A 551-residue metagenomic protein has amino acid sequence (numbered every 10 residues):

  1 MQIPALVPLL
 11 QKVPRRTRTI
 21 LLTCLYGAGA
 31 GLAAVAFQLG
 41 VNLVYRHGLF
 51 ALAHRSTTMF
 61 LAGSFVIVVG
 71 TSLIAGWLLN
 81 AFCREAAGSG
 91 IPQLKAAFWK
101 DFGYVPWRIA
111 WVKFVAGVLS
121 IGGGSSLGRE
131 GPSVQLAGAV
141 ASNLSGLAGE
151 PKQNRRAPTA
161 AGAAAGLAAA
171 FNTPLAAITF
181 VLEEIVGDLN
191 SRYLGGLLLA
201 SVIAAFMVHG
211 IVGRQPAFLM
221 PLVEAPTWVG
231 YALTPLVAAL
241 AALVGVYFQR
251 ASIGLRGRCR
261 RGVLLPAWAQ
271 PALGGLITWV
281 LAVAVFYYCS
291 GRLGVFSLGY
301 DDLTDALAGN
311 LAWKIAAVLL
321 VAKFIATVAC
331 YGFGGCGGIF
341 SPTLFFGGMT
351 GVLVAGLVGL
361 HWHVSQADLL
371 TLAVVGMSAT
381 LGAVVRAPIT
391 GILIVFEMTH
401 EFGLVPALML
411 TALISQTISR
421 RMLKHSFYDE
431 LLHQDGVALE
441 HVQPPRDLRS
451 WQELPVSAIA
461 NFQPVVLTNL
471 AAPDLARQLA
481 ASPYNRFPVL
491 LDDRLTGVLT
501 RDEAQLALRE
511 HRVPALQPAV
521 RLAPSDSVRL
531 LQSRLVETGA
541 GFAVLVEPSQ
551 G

Functional and structural regions predicted by a protein language model:
M1-E453, S457-L475, L479, Y484-F487 (+3 more regions): Alpha-helical transmembrane segments and immediately membrane-proximal extracytoplasmic
V375-M377, P514-P518: Short, local alpha-helical segments
P464, A519-V520: Short active-site oxyanion
L490, V546-S549: Core beta-strand residues in small-molecule sensory/regulatory alpha/beta domains
R494, Q550-G551: Residue-level signal for well-ordered, solvent-exposed loop/turn and beta-edge residues enriched in charged/polar side
E503-L516: A short, polar/charged loop-to-alpha-helix boundary motif
Q517, P524-S533, E537-F542, V546: Soluble C-terminal extramembrane regulatory/interaction domains of multi-pass membrane proteins
